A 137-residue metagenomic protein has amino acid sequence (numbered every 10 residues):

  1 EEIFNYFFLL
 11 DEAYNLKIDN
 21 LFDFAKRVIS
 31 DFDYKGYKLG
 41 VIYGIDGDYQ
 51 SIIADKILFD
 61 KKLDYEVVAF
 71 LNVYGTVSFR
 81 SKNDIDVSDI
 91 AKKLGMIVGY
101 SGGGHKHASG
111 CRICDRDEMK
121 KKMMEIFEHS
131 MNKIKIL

Functional and structural regions predicted by a protein language model:
E1-G99, G104-L137: Hydrophobic helix-and-loop "lid/oligomerization" segment in the mid-to-C-terminal part of catalytic domains
